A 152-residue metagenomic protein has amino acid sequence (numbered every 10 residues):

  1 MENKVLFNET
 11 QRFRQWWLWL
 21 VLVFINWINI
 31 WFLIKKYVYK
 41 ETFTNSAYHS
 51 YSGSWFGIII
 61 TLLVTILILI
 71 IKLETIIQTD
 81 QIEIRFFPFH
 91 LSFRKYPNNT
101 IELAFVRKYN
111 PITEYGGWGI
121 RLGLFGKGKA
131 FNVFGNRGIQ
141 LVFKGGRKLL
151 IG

Functional and structural regions predicted by a protein language model:
M1, V5, R12, L67-L69 (+4 more regions): A generic structural signal for short, solvent-exposed coil/turn residues that cap or connect secondary-structure
M1-H49: N-terminal membrane-targeting/pre-transmembrane regions
E2-L6, G138, K148: Intrinsic-disorder/low-complexity, polar/charged segments enriched in Ser/Thr/Lys/Arg/Asp/Glu/Gln
F13, R85-R147: Non-transmembrane, membrane-adjacent beta-strand/coil modules in membrane-associated proteins and peripheral
T44-L63: Loop-to-helix transition at the N-terminal end of transmembrane alpha-helices
Y48-H49, F56, I71, T75-I76 (+2 more regions): Membrane-targeting and insertion segments and their boundary/processing signals
I59-F105: Conserved beta-hairpin
L150-G152: Solvent-exposed, non-transmembrane alpha-helical starts
